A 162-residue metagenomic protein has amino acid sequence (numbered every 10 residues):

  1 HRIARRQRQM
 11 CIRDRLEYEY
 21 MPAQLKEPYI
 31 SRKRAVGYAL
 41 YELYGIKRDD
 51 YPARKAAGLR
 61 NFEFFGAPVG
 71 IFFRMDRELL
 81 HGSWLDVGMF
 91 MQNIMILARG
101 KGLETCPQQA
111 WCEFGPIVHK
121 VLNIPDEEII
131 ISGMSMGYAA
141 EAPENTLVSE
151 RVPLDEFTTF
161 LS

Functional and structural regions predicted by a protein language model:
H1-I12: Single conserved hydrophobic/aromatic residue that forms the stacking wall/gate of nucleotide- or nucleobase-binding
R5-R6, R77-E78, A140: Short, charged/polar surface micro-motifs in flexible loops or helix N-caps
R13, E17, P22-R32, I129-S162: C-terminal helix-cap and adjacent tail motif
K26-F73: Alpha-helix-centered segments that form part of catalytic cores
K55-G58, V118-V121, P143: Glycine-rich, charged/polar anion/phosphate-binding loops that engage phosphate groups from diverse ligands
G66-P68, D126-I130: Short coil/turn connectors at secondary-structure junctions
A67-V121: Small-aliphatic-rich amphipathic alpha-helix that forms the alpha element of a beta-alpha
H119-D126, T146-V148: Short proline/glycine-enriched turn/loop segments at secondary-structure junctions
